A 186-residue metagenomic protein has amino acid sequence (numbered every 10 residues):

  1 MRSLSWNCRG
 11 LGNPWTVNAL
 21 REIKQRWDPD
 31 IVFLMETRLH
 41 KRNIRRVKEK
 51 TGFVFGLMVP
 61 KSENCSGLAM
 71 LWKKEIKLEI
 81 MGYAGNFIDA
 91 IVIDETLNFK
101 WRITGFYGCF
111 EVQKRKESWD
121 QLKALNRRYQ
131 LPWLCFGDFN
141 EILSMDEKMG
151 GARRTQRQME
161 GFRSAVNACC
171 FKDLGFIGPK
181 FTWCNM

Functional and structural regions predicted by a protein language model:
M1-M186: A shared catalytic/ligand-binding motif for oxyanion handling
